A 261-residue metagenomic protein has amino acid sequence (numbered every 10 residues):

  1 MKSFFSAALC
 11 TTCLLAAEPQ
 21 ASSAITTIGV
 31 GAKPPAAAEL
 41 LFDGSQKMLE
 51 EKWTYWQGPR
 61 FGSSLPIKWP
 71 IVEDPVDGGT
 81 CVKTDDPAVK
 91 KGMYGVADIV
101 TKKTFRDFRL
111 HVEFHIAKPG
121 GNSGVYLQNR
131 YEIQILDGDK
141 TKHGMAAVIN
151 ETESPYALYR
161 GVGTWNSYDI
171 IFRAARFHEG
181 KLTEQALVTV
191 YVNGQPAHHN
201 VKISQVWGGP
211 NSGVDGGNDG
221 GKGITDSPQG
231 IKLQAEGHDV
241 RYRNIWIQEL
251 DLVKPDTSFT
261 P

Functional and structural regions predicted by a protein language model:
M1-A7: Sec-dependent signal peptide recognition, specifically the positively charged N-region followed immediately by
A8-A17: Hydrophobic h-region of N-terminal signal peptides that target proteins for export in Gram-negative bacteria
A17-P261: Carbohydrate-interacting regions of secretory-pathway proteins
